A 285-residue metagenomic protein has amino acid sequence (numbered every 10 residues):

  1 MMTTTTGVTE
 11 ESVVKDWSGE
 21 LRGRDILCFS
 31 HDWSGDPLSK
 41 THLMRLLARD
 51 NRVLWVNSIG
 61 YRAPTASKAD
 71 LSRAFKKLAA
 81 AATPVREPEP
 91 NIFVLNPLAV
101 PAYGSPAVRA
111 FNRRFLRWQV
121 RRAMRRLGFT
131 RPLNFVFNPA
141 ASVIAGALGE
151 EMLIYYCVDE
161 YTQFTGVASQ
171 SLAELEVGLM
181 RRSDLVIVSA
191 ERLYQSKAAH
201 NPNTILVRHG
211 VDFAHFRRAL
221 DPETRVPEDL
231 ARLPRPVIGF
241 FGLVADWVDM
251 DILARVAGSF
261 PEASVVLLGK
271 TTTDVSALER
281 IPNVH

Functional and structural regions predicted by a protein language model:
M2-K77, G258-F260: N-terminal subdomain of nucleotide-sugar transferases
W17-L21, L220-V237: Nucleotide-sugar donor-binding and catalytic loop/hinge architecture of NDP-sugar-dependent glycosyltransferases
L43, W118-R125, G146, A168-V186: Membrane-proximal helix-turn-helix segments that form the acceptor-binding/catalytic region of lipid-linked
L54, R182-A190, I205, G239: A short beta-strand/loop micro-motif in the catalytic core of glycosyltransferases that engages the nucleotide-sugar
S142-V143, C157-S169: A short, histidine- and acid-enriched strand-loop-helix "catalytic/donor-clamping" loop that lines the nucleotide-sugar
R192, V207-P222: Carbohydrate-associated surface elements
D229-V248, A254, V265-L268: Conserved donor-binding/catalytic core segment of Leloir-type glycosyltransferases
D274-H285: Nucleotide-activated donor-binding/catalytic signature segment of Leloir-type glycosyltransferases, i.e., the conserved
